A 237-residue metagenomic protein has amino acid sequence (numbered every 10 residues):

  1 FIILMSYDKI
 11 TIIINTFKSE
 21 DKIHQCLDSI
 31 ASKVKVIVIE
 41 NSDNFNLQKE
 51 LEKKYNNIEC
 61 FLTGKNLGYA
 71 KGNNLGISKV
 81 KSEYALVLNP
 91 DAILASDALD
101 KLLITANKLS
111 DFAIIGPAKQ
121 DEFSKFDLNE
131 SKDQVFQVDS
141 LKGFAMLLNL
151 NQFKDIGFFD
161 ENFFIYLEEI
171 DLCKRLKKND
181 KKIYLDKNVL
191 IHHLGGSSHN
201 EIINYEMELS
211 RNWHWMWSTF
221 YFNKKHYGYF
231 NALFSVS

Functional and structural regions predicted by a protein language model:
T16-S32: Short, well-formed alpha-helical segments that are part of the catalytic scaffolds of diverse glycosyltransferases
S29, E40-Q48: A conserved acidic beta->alpha catalytic loop
V34-D43, F61-T63: Short beta-strand/loop segment that forms part of the nucleotide-sugar
L62-V80: Glycine-rich, basic loop-to-helix element that forms the pyrophosphate-binding segment of sugar-nucleotide handling
A85: Short aromatic/hydrophobic "clamp" motif used to bind/position activated sugar donors
I93-D127: Conserved donor NDP-sugar-binding/catalytic core segment of glycosyltransferases
A145-G157, N162-L190: A short, conserved alpha-helix in the catalytic core of glycosyltransferases
K174, K178-S237: Active-site-adjacent helix/loop segment of glycosyltransferases that harbors family-specific signature motifs
